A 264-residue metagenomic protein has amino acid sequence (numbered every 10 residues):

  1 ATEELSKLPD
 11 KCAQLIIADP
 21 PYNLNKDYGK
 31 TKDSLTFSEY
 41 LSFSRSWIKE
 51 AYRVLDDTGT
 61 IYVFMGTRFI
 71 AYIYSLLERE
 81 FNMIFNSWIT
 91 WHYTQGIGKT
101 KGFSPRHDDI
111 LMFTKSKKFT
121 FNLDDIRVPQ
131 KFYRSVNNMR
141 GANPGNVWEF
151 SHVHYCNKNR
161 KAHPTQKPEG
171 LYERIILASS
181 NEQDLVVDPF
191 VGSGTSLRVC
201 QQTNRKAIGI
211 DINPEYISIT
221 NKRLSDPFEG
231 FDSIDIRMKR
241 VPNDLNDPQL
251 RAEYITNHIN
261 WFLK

Functional and structural regions predicted by a protein language model:
A1-I219, N260-K264: Core catalytic lobe of class I
S218-K264: PRPP-dependent phosphoribosyltransferase catalytic core
